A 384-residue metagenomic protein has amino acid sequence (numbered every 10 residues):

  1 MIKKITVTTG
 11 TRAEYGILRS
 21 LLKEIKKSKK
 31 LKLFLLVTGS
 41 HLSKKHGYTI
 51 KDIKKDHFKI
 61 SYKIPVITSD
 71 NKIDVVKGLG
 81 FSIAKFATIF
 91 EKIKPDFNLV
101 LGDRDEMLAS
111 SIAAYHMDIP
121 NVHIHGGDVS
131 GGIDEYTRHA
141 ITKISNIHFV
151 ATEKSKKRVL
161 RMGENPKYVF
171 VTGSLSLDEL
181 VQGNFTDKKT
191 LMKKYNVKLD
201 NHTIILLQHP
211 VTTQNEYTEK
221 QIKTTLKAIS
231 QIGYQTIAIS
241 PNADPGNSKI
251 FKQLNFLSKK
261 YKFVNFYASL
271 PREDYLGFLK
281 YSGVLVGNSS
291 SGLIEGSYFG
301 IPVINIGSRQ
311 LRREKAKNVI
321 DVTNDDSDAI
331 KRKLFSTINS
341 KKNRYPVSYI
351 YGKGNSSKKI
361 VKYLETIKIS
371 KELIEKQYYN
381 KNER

Functional and structural regions predicted by a protein language model:
K4, T8-T9, E14-K26, V66-P166: Active-site and donor-binding regions of nucleotide-sugar-utilizing enzymes
T8, L42-K44, I144-K220: A nucleotide-sugar donor-handling region in carbohydrate enzymes
K32-G78: Conserved nucleotide-sugar phosphate-binding/catalytic loop shared by glycosyltransferases and other
I53, T186-Y281: Donor-nucleotide binding loops and adjacent catalytic segments primarily of GT-B fold Leloir glycosyltransferases
I64, V150, Y267-A268, I320-D325: Short acidic-hydrophobic, aromatic-tinged amphipathic segments that line or gate anion-handling sites
V100-L101, H148, P271-K315: A donor-sugar binding/catalytic signature common to diverse glycosyltransferases and related nucleotide-sugar
L311-T337, N343-K358: Change "using UDP/GDP/dTDP sugars" to "using nucleotide sugars
I338-R384: C-terminal amphipathic helix plus adjacent low-complexity, charged tail appended to glycosyltransferase catalytic
